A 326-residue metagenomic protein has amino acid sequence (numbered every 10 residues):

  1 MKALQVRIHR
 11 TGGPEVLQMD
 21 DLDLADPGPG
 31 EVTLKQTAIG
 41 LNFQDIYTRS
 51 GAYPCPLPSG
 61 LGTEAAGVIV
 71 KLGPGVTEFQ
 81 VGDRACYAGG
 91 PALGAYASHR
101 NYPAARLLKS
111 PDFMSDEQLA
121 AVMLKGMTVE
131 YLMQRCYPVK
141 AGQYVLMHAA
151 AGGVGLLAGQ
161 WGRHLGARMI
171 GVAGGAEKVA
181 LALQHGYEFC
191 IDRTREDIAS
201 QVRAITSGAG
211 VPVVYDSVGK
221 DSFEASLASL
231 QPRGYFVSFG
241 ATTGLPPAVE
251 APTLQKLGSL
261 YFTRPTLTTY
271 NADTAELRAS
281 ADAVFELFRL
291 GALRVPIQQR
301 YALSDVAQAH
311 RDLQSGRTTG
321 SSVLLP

Functional and structural regions predicted by a protein language model:
D23-G40, S50-A92: Glycine-rich beta-strand-centered segment in the early N-terminal region that forms part of a ligand/cofactor-binding
Y47, E78, Y87-A151: NAD(P)H dinucleotide-binding glycine-rich loop of Rossmann-like/cofactor-binding domains, especially the beta1-alpha1
R84, Y144, R168, G234-Y235 (+1 more regions): Short glycine-centered segments of the SAM/dcSAM-binding site in methyltransferase folds
A95-A97, G174-L181, P246-A251: Short, glycine/polar-rich helix-capping loops at beta-to-alpha or helix-loop-helix junctions that flank or form
V122-R195: Mid-domain Rossmann-like dinucleotide-binding core that forms the NAD(H)/NADP(H) cofactor-binding site
D197-G208: Short amphipathic alpha-helix with an adjacent loop that forms part of the alpha/beta core around
D221-A292, P326: Glycine-rich phosphate-binding loop and adjacent beta-alpha segment of Rossmann(oid) nucleotide-cofactor-binding
T274-P326: C-terminal hydrophobic helical "lid"/dimerization subdomain of Rossmann-like NAD(P)H-dependent oxidoreductases
